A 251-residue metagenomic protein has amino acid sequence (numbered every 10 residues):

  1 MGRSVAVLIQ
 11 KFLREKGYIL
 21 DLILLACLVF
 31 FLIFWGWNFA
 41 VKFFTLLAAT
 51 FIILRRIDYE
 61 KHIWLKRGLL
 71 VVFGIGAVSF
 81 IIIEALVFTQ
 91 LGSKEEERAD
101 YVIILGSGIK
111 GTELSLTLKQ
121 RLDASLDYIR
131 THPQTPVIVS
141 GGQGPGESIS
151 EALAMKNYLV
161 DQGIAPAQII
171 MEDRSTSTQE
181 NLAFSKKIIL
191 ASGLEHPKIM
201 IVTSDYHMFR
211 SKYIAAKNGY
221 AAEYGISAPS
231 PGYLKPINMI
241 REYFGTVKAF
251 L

Functional and structural regions predicted by a protein language model:
M1-A99, I188-L251: Extended hydrophobic blocks
I82-R241: A structural signal for short, hydrophobic/glycine-enriched beta-strand patches
